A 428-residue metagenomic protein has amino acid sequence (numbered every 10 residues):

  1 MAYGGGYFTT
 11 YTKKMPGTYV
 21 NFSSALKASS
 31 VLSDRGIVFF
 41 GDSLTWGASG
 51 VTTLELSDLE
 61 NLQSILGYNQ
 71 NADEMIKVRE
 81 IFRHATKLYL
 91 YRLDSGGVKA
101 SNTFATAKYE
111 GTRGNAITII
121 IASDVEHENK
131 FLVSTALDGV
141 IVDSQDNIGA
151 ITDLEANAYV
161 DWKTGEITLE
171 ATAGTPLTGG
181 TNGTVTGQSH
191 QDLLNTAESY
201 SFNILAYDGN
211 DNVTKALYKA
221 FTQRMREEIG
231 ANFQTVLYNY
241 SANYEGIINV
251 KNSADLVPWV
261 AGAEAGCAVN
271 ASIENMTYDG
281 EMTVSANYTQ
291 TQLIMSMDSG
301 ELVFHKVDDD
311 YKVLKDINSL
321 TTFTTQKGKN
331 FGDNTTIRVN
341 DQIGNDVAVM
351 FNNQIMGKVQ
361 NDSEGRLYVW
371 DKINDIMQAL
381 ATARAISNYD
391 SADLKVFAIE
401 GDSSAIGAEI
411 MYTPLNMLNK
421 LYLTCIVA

Functional and structural regions predicted by a protein language model:
A2-L66, Q70-Q360, E364, V369 (+4 more regions): A glycine- and small-residue-enriched flexible loop/hinge signal that marks low-structured segments
S33, D371, E400-S404: A structural signal for short secondary-structure junctions
N374-M377, M411: Generic hydrophobic alpha-helical scaffold/packing signal
K395-A428: C-terminal edge-of-domain segments
